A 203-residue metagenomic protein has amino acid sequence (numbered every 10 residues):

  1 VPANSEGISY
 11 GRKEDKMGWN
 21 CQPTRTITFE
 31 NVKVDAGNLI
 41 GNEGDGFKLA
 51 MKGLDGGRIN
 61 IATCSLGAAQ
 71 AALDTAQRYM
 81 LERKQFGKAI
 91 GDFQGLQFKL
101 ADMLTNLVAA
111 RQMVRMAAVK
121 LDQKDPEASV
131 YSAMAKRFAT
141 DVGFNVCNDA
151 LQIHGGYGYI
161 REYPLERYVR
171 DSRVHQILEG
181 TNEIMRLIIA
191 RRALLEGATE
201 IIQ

Functional and structural regions predicted by a protein language model:
V1-D74, R78, K88, T181-Q203: FAD-binding core of flavoproteins
K13-K16, L39-L54, Y79-F93, A117 (+1 more regions): Conserved catalytic-core motifs characterized by acidic clusters
W19, P126-Q203: Alpha-helix capping/hinge segments and adjacent helical runs
L66, Q70-L73, L107-V114, G143-C147: Hydrophobic faces of stable alpha-helices that mediate helix-helix packing
Q77-G91, L104-F138, L151-H154: C-terminal helix-coil-helix/basic helical segment that borders enzyme active sites and/or dimer interfaces and provides
